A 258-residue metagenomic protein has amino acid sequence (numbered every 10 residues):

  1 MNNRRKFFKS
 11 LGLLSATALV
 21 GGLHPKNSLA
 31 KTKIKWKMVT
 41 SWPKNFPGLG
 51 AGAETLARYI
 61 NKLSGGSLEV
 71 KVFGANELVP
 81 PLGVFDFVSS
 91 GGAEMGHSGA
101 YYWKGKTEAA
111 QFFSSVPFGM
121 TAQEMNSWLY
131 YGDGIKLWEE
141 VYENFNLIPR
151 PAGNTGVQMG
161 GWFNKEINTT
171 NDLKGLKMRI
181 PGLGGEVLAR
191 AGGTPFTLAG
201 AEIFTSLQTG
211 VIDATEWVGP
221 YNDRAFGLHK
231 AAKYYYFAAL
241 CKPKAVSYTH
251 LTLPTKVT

Functional and structural regions predicted by a protein language model:
N2-M125, I135-L251: N-terminal secretory/targeting leader peptides
Y130-D133: Long, well-ordered early-domain segments
H250-T258: Single conserved hydrophobic/aromatic residue that forms the stacking wall/gate of nucleotide- or nucleobase-binding
